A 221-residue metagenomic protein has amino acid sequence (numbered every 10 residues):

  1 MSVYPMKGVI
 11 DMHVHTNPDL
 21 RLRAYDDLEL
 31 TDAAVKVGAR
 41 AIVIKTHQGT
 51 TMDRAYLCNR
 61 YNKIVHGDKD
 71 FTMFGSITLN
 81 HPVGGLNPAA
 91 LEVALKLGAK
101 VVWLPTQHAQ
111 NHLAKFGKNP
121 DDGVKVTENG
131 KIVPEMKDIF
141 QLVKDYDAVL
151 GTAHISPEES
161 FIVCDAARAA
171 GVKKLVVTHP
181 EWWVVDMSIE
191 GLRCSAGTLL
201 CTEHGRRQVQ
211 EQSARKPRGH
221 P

Functional and structural regions predicted by a protein language model:
M1-R21: Replace "His-x-His-based motif
D11, H15-N17, E29-D53, D70-H81 (+4 more regions): Divalent metal-dependent hydrolysis catalytic cores, especially in the metallo-beta-lactamase
N17-D19, G49-D53, N80-V83, A109-H112 (+3 more regions): Active-site environment of divalent metal-dependent phosphoester hydrolases
L22-A33, G84-A94, S188, H220: Short, acidic/polar
L22-D26, T50, L86, K131-E135 (+4 more regions): Short secondary-structure boundary/capping elements
A55-D70, E92-G98, Q141-K144, A167-R168 (+2 more regions): Acidic (Asp/Glu)-rich catalytic clusters
D70, N80-T178: Extended substrate/RNA-proximal surfaces in nucleic-acid metabolism proteins
V102, E135, L142, L150 (+4 more regions): Active-site-adjacent C-terminal substructures of enzyme catalytic domains
